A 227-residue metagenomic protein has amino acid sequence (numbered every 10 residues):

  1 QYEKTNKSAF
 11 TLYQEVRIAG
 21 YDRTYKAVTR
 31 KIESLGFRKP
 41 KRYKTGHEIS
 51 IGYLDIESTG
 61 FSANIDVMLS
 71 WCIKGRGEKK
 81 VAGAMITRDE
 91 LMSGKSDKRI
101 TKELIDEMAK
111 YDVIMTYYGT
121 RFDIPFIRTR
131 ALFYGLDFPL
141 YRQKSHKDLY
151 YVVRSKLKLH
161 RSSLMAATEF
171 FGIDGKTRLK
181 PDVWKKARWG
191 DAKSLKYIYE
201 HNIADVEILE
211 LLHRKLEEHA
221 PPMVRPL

Functional and structural regions predicted by a protein language model:
Y2-R17, S162: Short, charged amphipathic recognition helices of the HTH superfamily and cognate SANT/SANTA-like modules
T5, K110-Y111, D205: Structured helix-beta-strand junction loops
S8, V16-R30, S34: Short, basic interhelical loop/turn and adjoining N-cap of the next helix at nucleic-acid- or acidic-partner-contacting
K31-L35, D66-R76, V81-G83, I114-P226: Metal-dependent phosphoesterase core characteristic of DEDDh/y 3'-5' exonuclease domains
E33-Y43: Charged low-complexity interaction tracts in eukaryotic proteins
K41-K110: Conserved RNase H-like, two-metal-ion catalytic cores of nucleic-acid enzymes
